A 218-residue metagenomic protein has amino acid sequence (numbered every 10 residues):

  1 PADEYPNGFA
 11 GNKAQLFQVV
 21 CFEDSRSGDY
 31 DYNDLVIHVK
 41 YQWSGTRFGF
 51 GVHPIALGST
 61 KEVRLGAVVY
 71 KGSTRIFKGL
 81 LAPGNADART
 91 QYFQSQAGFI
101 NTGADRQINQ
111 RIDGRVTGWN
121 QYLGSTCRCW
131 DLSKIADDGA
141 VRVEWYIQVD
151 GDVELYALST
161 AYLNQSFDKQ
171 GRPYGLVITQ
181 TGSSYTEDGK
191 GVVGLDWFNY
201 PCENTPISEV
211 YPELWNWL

Functional and structural regions predicted by a protein language model:
P1-L218: Extracellular distal adhesion/interaction modules in secreted or cell-surface proteins
